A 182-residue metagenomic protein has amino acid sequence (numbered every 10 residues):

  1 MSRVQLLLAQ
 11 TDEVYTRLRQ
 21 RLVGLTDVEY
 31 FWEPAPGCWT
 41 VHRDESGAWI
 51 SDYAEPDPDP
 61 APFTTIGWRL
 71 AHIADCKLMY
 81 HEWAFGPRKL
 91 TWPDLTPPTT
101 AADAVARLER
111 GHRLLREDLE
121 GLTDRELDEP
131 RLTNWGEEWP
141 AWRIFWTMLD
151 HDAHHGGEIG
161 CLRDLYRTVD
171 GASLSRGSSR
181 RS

Functional and structural regions predicted by a protein language model:
M1-D94, T133-S182: Short, contiguous alpha-helical
T96-E129, R143-A153: Acidic/histidine-rich alpha-helical segments that form the ligand environment of transition-metal centers
